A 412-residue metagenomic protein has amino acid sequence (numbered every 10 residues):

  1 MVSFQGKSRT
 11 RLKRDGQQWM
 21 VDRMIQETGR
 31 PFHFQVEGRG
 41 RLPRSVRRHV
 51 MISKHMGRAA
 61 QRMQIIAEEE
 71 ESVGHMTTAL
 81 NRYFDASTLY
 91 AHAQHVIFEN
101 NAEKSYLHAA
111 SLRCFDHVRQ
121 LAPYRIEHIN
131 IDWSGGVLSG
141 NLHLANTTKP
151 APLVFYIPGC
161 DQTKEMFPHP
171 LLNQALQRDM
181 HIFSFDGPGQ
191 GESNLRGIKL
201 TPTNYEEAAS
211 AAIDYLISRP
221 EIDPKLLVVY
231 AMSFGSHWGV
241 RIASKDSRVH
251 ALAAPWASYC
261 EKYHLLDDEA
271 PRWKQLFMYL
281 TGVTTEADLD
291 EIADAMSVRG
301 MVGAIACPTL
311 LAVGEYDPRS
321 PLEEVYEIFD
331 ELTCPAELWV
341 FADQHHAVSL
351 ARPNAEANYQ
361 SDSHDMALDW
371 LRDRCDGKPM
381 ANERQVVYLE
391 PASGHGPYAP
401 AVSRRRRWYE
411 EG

Functional and structural regions predicted by a protein language model:
K54-M56, A60-M63, N101, S105-K149: N-terminal cap/lid segment of alpha/beta-hydrolase-fold proteins
P150-G159: Short beta-strand element of the alpha/beta-hydrolase
K199-E221, R241: Alpha/beta-hydrolase active-site loop
R241-E291, C307: Hydrolase active-site cap/lid region
I305-A306, L311-V313: Short beta-strand/loop motif that positions the catalytic acidic residue of the alpha/beta-hydrolase fold
C307, S320-D330: Short alpha-helix in the alpha/beta-hydrolase fold that links the catalytic acid
F329-S349: Catalytic histidine neighborhood in serine/cysteine hydrolases with alpha/beta-hydrolase-type architecture
N354-G412: Catalytic active-site module of serine/aspartate enzymes centered on a nucleophile-bearing elbow/loop
